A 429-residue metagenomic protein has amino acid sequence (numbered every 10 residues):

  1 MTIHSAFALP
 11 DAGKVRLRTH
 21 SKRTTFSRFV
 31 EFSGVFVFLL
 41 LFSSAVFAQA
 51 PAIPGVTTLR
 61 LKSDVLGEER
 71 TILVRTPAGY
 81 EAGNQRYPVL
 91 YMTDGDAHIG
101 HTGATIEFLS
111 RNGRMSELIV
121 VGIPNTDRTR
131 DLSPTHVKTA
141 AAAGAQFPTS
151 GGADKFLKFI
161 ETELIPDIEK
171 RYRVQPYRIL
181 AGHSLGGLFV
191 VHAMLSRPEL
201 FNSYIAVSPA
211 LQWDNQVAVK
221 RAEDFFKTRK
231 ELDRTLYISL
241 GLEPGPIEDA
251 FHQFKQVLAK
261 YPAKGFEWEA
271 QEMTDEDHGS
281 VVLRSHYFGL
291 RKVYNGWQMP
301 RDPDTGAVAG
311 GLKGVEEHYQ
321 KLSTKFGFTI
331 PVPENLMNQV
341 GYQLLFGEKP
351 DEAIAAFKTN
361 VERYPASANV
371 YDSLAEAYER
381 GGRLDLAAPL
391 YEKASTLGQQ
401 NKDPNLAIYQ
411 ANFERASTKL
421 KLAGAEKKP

Functional and structural regions predicted by a protein language model:
M1-R28: N-terminal secretory signal peptides that target proteins for export/translocation
V30-G34: Intrinsically disordered, low-complexity proline-rich regions
V35-F36, V46: Cleavable N-terminal signal peptides
V37-F38, G289: Secretory-pathway lumenal glyco-enzymes, predominantly type II signal-anchor Golgi glycosyltransferases
Q49-G381, L390-D403, A407-S417, K421-E426: Non-catalytic cap/lid and distal C-terminal segments of serine-dependent acyl enzymes
